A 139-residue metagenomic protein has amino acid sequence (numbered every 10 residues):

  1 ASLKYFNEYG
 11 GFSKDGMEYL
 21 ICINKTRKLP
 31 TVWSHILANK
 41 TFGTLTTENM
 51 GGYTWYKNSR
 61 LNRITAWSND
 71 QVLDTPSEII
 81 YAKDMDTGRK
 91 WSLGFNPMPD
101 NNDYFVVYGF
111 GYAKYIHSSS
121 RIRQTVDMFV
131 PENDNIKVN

Functional and structural regions predicted by a protein language model:
A1-N139: Anionic coordination/interaction segments
